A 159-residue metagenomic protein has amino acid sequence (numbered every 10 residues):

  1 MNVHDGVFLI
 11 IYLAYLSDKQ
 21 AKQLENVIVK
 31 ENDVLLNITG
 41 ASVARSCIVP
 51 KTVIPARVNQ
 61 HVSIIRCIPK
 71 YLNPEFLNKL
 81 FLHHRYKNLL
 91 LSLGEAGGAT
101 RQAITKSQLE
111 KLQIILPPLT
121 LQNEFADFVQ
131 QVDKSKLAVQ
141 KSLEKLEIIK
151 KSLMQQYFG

Functional and structural regions predicted by a protein language model:
N2-E31: Sequence-specific dsDNA recognition surfaces
S42-V49: Short, Lys/Arg- and Gly-enriched loop/turn segments at beta-strand edges
A56-S63, P74-E75, A96-T120: A short glycine-rich beta-alpha junction/loop motif
C67-L72: Ligand-binding loop in jelly-roll beta-barrel domains
P74-N88, S92: Glycine- and charge-enriched low-complexity intrinsically disordered segments
Q113-G159: Amphipathic alpha-helical coiled-coil/heptad-repeat segments
